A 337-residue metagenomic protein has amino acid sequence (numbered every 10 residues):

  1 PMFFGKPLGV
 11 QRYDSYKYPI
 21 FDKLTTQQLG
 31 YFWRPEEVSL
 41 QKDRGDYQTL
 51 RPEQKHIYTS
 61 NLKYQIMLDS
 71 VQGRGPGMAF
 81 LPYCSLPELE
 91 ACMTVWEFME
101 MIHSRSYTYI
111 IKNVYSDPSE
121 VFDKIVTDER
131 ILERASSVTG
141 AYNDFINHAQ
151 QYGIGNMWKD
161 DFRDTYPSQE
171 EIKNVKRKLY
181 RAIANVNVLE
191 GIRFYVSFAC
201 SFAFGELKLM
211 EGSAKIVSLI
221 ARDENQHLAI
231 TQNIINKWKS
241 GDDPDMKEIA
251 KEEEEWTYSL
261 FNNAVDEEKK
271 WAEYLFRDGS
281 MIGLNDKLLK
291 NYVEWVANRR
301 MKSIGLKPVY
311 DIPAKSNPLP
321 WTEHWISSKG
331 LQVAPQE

Functional and structural regions predicted by a protein language model:
P1-E337: Non-heme di-metal
